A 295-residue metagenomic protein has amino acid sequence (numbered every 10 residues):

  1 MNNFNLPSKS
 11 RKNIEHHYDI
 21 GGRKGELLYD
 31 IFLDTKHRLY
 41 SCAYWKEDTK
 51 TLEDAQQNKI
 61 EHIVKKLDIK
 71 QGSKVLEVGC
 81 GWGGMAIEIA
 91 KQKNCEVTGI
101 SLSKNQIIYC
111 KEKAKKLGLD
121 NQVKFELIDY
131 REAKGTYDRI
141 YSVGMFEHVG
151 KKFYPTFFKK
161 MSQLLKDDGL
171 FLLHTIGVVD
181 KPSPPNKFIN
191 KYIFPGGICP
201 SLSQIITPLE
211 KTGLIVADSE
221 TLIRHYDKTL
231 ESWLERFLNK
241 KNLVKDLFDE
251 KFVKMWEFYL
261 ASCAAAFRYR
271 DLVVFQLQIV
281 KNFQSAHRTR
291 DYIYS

Functional and structural regions predicted by a protein language model:
M1-I31: N-terminal auxiliary segments of SAM/dcSAM-dependent transferases
G72-G79: Conserved class I S-adenosyl-L-methionine
W82-K93: Conserved SAM-binding loop of SAM-dependent methyltransferases across substrates and taxa, primarily the Class I
C110-K111: Conserved SAM-binding loop
R131-I140: A short acidic, Gly/Pro-enriched loop at the edge of an enzyme's catalytic core that lines a small-molecule cofactor
P155-D167: A short glycine-rich, Lys/Arg-flanked "PGG" loop and its adjoining helix->strand segment in the class I
D168-I176: Conserved beta-strand signature within the Rossmann-like core of class I S-adenosyl-L-methionine
I176-H287, Y294-S295: Substrate-binding/catalytic lobe of Class I Rossmann-like enzymes that use SAM or dcSAM, i.e., the mid-to-C-terminal
